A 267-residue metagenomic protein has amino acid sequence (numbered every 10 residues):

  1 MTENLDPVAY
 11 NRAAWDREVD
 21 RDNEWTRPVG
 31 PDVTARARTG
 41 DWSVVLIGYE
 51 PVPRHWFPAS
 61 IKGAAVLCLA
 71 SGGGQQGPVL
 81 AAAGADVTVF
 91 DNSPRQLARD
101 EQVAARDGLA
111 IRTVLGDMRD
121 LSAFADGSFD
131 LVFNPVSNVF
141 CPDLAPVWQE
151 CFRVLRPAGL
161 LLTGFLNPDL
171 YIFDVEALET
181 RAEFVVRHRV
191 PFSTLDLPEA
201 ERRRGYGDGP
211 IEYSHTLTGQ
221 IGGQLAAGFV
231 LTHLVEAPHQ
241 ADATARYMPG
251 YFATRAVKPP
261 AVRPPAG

Functional and structural regions predicted by a protein language model:
R27-A64: Conserved alpha-helix/loop element of class I SAM-dependent methyltransferases that forms part of the SAM/SAH-binding
A64-D120: Class I SAM-dependent methyltransferase SAM/SAH-binding core
R119-V132: A short acidic, Gly/Pro-enriched loop at the edge of an enzyme's catalytic core that lines a small-molecule cofactor
D130-A145: A short SAM/SAH-binding and catalytic strip from SAM-dependent methyltransferases
A145-L160: A short glycine-rich, Lys/Arg-flanked "PGG" loop and its adjoining helix->strand segment in the class I
L160-A200: Conserved class I S-adenosyl-L-methionine
I211-L234: Short alpha-helix
A227-F229, A243-G267: Core SAM-dependent methyltransferase catalytic element
